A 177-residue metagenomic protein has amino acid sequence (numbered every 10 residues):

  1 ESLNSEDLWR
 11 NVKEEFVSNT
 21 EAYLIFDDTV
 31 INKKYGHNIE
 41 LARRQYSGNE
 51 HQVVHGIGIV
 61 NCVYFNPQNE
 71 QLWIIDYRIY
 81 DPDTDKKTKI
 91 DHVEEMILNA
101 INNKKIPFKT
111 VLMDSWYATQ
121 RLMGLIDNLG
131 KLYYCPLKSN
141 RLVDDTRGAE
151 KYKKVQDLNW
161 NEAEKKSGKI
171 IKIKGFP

Functional and structural regions predicted by a protein language model:
S2-N69, K166-P177: Active-site-proximal, Lys/Arg-enriched surface segment that forms a nucleic-acid-binding/basic interface patch
W9, Q45, D76-I79, K109: A near-ubiquitous, low-amplitude feature marking generic local secondary-structure context
Y23-D27, W73-I74, V111-L112, Y133-P136: A structural signal for short, well-ordered beta-strand segments and their strand-loop junctions that often border
K34-E40, W73-D76, M123-G124, T146: Short, conserved acidic/polar surface loops in the N-terminal third of protein domains
H37, Q52, L72-I75, I101 (+1 more regions): Amphipathic, alpha-helical segments enriched in basic
Q68-W73, W160-N161: A general structural signal for short secondary-structure boundary/capping elements
I79-P177: An internal, acidic/charged active-site-proximal segment that coordinates divalent cations and/or engages
